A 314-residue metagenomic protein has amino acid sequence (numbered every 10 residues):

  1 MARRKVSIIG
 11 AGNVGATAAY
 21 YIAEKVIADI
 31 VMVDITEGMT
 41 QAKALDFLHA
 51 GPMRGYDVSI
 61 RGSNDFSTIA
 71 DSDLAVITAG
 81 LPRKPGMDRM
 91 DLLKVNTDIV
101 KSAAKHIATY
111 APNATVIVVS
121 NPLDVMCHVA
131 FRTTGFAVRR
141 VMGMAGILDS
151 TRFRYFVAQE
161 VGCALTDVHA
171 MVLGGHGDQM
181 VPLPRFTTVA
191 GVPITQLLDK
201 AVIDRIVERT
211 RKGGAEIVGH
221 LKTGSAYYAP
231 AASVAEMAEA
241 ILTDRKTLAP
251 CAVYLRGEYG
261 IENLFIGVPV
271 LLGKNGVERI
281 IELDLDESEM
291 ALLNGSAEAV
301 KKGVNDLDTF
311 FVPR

Functional and structural regions predicted by a protein language model:
A11-G12: Glycine-rich Rossmann-fold phosphate-binding loop(s) that bind the pyrophosphate of adenine dinucleotide cofactors
G15-A16: N-terminal Rossmann-fold NAD(P) dinucleotide-binding loop
E24-D29, G135-A137: Conserved S-adenosyl-L-methionine
V33-S72, K301-V312: Conserved N-terminal Rossmann-fold NAD(P) cofactor-binding segment
M53-A114: Rossmann-like NAD(P)-binding element
D88-R154: Rossmann-like NAD(P)(H) cofactor-binding subdomain of soluble oxidoreductases
T134-R139, D149-E287, A291-R314: C-terminal substrate-binding/catalytic lobe of Rossmann-fold NAD(P)-dependent dehydrogenases
